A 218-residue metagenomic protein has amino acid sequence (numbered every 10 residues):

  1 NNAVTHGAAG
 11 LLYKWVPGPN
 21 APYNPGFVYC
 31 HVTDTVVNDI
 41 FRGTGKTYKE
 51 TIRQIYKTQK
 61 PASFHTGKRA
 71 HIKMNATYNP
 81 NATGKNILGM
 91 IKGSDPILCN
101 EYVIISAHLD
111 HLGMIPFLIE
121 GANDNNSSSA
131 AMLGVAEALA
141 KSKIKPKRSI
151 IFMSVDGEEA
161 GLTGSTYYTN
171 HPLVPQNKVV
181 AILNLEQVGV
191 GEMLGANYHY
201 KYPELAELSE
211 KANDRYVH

Functional and structural regions predicted by a protein language model:
N1-A3, V28-H31, N86-L88, Y102-S106 (+2 more regions): Structural recognition of the beta-strand scaffold that forms the well-ordered cores of secreted hydrolase catalytic
N1-W15: A conserved hydrophobic secondary-structure block that centers on an alpha-helix together with its immediately flanking
A3, D95-I97, H111-I115, E158-T163 (+1 more regions): Flexible loop/turn segments at secondary-structure boundaries
G18-G121, E137, K141-S142: Soluble metallo-hydrolase cores and metallopeptidase-like ectodomains found primarily in the secretory/periplasmic
G18-N20, N24-K49, V155-H218: Metal-dependent peptidase/peptidase-like ectodomains
D95-C99, A138-R148, P172-K178, R215: Secondary-structure transition/capping motifs at alpha-helix termini and the adjoining loop/turn into the next element
L118, G134-T163: Short helix-loop-beta-strand segments that form the rim/entrance of peptidase-like active sites
A122-V135: Active-site alpha-helical elements of protease catalytic centers
